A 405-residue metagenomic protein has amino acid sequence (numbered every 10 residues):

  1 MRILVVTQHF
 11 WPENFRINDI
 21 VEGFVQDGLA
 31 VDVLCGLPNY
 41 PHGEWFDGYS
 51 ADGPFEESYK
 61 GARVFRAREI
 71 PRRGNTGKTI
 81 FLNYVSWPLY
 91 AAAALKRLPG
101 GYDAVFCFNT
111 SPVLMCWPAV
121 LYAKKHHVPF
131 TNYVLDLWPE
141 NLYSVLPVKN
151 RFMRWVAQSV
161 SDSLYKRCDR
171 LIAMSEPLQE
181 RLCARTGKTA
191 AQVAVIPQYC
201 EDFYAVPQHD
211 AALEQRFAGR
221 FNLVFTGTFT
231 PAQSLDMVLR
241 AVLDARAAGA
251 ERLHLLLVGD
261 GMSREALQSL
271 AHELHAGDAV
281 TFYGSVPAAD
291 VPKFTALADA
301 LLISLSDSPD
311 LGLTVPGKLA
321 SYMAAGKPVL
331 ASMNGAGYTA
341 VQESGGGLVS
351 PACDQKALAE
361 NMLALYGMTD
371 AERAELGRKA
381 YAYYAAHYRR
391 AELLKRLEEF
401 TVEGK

Functional and structural regions predicted by a protein language model:
M1-E57: N-terminal subdomain of nucleotide-sugar transferases
L37, P177, I196-Y199: Carbohydrate-associated surface elements
L114, L121-K125, R151-L171: Membrane-proximal helix-turn-helix segments that form the acceptor-binding/catalytic region of lipid-linked
Q215-Q233, V238-V242: Conserved donor-binding/catalytic core segment of Leloir-type glycosyltransferases
Q233, P287-F294, L301-M323, L330-A340: Nucleotide-sugar-dependent
V258, E265-P292: Nucleotide-activated donor-binding/catalytic signature segment of Leloir-type glycosyltransferases, i.e., the conserved
E343-S344, L348-K356, A364-D370: Conserved acidic donor-binding segment of nucleotide-sugar-dependent glycosyltransferases
A364, A371-A386: A short, well-ordered alpha-helix in the C-terminal region of glycosyltransferases
